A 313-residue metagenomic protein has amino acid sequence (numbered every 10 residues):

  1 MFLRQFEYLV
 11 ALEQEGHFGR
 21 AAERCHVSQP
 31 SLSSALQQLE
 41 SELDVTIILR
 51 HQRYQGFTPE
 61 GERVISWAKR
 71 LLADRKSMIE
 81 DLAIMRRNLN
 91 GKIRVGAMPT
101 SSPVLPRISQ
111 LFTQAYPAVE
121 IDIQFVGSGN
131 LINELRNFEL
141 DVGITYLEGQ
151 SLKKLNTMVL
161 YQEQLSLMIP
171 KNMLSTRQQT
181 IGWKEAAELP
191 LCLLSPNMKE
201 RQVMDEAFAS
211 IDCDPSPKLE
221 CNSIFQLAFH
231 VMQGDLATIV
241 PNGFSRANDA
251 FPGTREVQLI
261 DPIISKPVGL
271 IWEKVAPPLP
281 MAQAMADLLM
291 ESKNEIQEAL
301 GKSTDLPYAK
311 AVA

Functional and structural regions predicted by a protein language model:
M1-A35, H51, V64, L82: N-terminal short secondary-structure element
Q29-P30, S34, E80, R86-Y116 (+2 more regions): N-terminal winged-helix
E40-P59: A short LG(V/I)-centered, amphipathic sequence patch enriched for acidic residue(s) preceding the LG motif
E42-L43, V64-R86, S101, M285: Alpha-helical linker/hinge and terminal dimerization helices associated with HTH transcriptional regulators
R70, M85, R107-L111, A115 (+6 more regions): Short beta-strand-centered segments that line the small-molecule binding cleft or hinge of alpha/beta clamshell
V104, Y146, I169, S175-T176 (+4 more regions): Secondary-structure junction motif
G127-L140, Y146, N197-V257, P307-V312: Hydrophobic hinge/microswitch elements
S210, Q233, N242-T254, D261-A313: C-terminal effector-binding regulatory domain of bacterial HTH transcription factors
